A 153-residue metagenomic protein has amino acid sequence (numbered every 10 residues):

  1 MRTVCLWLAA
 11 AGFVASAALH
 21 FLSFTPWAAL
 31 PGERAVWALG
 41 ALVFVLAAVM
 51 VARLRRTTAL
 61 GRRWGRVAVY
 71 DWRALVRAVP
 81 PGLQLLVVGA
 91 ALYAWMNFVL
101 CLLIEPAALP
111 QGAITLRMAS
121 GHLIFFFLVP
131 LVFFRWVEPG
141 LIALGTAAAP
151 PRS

Functional and structural regions predicted by a protein language model:
M1-C5, W72-A94: Loop-to-transmembrane boundary segments
M1-G12, V137-S153: Cytosolic-side membrane-entry/anchor segment at the start of a transmembrane helix
L6-F21, V87-V99: Canonical alpha-helical transmembrane segments of integral membrane proteins
F13-A18, A41-A52, F126-L131: Hydrophobic core of alpha-helical transmembrane segments in multi-pass integral membrane proteins
T25-M50, T115-H122: Transmembrane alpha-helix entry/boundary detector in multi-pass membrane proteins
L46-R66, F134-V137: Membrane-water interface of transmembrane alpha-helices
L60-R77, A149-R152: Membrane-interfacial, low-structure loops and terminal tails that flank and connect transmembrane helices in multi-pass
L86-P150: Alpha-helical membrane-associated segments of multi-pass integral membrane proteins
